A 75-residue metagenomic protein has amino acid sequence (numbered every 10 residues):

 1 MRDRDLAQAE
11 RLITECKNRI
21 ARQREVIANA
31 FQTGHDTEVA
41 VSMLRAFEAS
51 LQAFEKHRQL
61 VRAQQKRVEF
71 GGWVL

Functional and structural regions predicted by a protein language model:
M1-L75: Anionic, Ser/Thr-rich low-complexity intrinsically disordered regions
